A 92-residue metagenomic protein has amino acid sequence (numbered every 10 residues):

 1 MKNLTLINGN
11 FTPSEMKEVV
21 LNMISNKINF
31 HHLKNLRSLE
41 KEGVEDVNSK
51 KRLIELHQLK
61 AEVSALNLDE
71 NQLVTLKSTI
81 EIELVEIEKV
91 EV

Functional and structural regions predicted by a protein language model:
M1-V92: Extended, charge-rich alpha-helical interface modules
